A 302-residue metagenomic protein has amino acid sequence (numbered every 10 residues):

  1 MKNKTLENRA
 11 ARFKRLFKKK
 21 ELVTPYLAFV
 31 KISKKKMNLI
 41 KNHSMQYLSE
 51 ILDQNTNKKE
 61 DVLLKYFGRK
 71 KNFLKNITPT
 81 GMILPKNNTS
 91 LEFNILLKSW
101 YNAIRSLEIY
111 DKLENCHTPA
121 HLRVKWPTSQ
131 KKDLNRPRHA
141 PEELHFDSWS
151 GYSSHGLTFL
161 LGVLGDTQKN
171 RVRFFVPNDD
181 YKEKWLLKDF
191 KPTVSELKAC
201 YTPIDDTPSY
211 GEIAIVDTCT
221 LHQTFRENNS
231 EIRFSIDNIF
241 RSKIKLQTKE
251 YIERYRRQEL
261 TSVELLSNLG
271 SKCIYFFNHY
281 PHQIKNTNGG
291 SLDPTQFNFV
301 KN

Functional and structural regions predicted by a protein language model:
M1-Y110, H282-N302: N-terminal auxiliary "cap/dimerization" subdomain that precedes the catalytic jelly-roll/cupin core of mononuclear
V62-N72, K131-K132, V263-S271, Y275: Charged, glycine/proline-rich intrinsically disordered loops and linkers
I83-S90, K112, H145-S150, Y201: Short, charged/polar micro-motifs that form catalytic or ligand-binding hotspots
N102-T167: Conserved double-stranded beta-helix
K125, L144-F146, G162, F175 (+2 more regions): Short His-Asn-centered micro-motif
K131, Q168-N170, K245-Q247: Intrinsically disordered, low-complexity acidic/polar segments
R138-D206: Catalytic core of non-heme Fe(II) oxygenases with the double-stranded beta-helix
D180-N302: Conserved double-stranded beta-helix
